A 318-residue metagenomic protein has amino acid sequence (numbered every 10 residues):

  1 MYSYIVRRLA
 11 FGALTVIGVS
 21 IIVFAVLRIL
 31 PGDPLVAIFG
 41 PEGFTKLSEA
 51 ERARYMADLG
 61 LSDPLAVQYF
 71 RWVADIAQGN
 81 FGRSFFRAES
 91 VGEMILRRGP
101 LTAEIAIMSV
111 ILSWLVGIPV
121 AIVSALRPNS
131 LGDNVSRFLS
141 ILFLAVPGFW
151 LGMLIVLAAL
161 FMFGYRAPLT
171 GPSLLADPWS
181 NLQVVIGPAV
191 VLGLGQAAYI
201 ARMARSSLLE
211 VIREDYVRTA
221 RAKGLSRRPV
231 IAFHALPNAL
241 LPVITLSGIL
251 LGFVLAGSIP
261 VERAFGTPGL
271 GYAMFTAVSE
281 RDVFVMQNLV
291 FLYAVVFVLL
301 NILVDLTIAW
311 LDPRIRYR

Functional and structural regions predicted by a protein language model:
Y2-S3, A13, V19, I95-G132 (+2 more regions): Alpha-helical transmembrane segments of integral membrane proteins, especially multi-pass inner/plasma-membrane
V6-L14, I155: Hydrophobic alpha-helical segments of polytopic membrane proteins
L9, E51, Y55, L65-F81 (+9 more regions): Hydrophobic alpha-helical segments of integral membrane proteins, encompassing both true transmembrane helices
V16-F70, F163-V184: Hydrophobic alpha-helical transmembrane segments of membrane transport/permease proteins and related membrane-embedded
I22-I29, L59-G60, A74, F138-P168 (+1 more regions): Membrane-water interface segments at the C-terminal ends of transmembrane alpha-helices in multi-pass inner-membrane
L61-I118: An internal, D/E-rich "acidic patch" concept
A158-G171, E262-G271: Peri-membrane helix termini and adjoining interfacial loops of integral membrane proteins
